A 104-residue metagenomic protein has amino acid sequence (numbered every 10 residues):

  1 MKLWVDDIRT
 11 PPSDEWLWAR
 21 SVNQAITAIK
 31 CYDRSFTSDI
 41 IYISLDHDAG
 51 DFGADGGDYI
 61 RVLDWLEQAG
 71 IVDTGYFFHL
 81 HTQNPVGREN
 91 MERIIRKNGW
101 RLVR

Functional and structural regions predicted by a protein language model:
M1-R104: Catalytic phosphate/metal-binding cores of nucleic-acid and nucleotide-processing enzymes, i.e., regions that mediate
